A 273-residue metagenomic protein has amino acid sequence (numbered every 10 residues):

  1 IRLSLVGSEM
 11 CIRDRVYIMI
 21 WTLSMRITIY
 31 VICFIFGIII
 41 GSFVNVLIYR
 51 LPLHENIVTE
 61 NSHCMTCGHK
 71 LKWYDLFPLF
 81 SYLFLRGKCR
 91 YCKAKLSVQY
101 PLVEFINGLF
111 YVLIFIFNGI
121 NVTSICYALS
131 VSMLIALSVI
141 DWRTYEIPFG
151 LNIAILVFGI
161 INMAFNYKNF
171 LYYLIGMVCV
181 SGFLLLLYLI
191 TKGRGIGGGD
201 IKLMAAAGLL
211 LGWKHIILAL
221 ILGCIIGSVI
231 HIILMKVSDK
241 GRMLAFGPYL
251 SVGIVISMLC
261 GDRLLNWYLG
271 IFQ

Functional and structural regions predicted by a protein language model:
I1-D14: Single conserved hydrophobic/aromatic residue that forms the stacking wall/gate of nucleotide- or nucleobase-binding
I20-I39, F115-I116, I160-Y167, G253-Q273: Hydrophobic alpha-helical transmembrane segments
Y30-N56: N-terminal signal-anchor transmembrane alpha helix
C33, I125, L129-S228, I232 (+1 more regions): Functional transmembrane core segments of multi-pass inner-membrane proteins
I40-N45, N107, Y111, N162 (+5 more regions): Alpha-helical transmembrane segments of multipass membrane proteins
V46-Q99: Membrane-proximal soluble regions of multi-pass membrane proteins
I114-C126: Transmembrane helix-loop-helix
M235-I256: Interfacial loop-to-transmembrane junctions
